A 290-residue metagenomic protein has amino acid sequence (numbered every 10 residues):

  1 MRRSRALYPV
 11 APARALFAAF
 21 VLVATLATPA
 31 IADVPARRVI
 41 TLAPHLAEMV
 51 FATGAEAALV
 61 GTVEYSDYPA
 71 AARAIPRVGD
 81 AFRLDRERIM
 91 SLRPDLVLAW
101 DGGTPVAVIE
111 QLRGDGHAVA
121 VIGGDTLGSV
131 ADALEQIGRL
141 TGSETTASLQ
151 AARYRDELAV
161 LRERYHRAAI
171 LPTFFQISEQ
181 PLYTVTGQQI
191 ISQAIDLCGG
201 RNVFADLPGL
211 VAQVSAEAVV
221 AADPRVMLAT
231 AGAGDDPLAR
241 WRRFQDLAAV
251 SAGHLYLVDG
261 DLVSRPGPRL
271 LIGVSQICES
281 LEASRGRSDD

Functional and structural regions predicted by a protein language model:
R2-F17: Bacterial N-terminal signal peptides that target proteins for export
A13-A27: Bacterial N-terminal signal peptides
T28-A32: Sec/Tat signal peptide C-region and signal peptidase I cleavage site
D33-R38, D95-L96, W100, V106-Y183 (+2 more regions): Extracytoplasmic substrate-binding proteins
R37-L92, L96-G103, V108, V203: A short, structured surface patch at a secondary-structure boundary
A43, D101-G102, I177, L207 (+3 more regions): Short secondary-structure boundary segments
E87-R93, D115, Q213-D223: Short helices/loops that flank or line small-molecule/ion binding pockets
Q188-V211, A231, Y256-L257: His/Asp/Glu-enriched short active-site or ligand-binding loop at hydrolase and phosphoryl-transfer sites
